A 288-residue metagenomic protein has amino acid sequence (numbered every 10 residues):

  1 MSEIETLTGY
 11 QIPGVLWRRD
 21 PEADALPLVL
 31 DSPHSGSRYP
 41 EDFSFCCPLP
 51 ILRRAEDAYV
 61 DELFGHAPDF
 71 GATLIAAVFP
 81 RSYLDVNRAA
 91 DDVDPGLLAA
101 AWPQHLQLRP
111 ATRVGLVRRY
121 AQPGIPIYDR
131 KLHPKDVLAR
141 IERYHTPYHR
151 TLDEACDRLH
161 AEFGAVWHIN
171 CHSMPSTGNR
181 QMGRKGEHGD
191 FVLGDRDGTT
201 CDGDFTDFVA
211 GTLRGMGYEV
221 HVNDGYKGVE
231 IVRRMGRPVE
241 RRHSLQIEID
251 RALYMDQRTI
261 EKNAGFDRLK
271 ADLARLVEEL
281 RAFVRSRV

Functional and structural regions predicted by a protein language model:
S2-H168, S173-V288: N-terminal catalytic or cofactor-binding beta/alpha core of small enzyme domains
